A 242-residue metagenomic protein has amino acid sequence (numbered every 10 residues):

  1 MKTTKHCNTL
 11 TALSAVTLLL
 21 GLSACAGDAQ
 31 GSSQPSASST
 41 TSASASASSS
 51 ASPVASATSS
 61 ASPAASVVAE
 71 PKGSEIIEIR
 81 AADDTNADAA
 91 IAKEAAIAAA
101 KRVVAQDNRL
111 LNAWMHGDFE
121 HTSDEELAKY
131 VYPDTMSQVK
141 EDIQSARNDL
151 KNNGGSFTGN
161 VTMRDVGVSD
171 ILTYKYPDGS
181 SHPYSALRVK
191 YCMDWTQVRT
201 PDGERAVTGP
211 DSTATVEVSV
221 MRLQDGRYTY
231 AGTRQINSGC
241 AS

Functional and structural regions predicted by a protein language model:
K2-L13: Bacterial N-terminal signal peptides that target proteins for export
S14-L18: Hydrophobic helical h-region of N-terminal Sec-dependent signal peptides in bacterial secretory/periplasmic proteins
L20-A24: C-terminal motif of bacterial Sec signal peptides marking the signal peptidase cleavage site
A26-A29: Bacterial signal peptide processing site
P35-V67: Extracellular mucin-like PTS domains
S74-T158: Core segments of small alpha/beta cavity-forming domains
F119-S242: Structured, amphipathic secondary-structure segments that form assembly/contact surfaces in multi-subunit
